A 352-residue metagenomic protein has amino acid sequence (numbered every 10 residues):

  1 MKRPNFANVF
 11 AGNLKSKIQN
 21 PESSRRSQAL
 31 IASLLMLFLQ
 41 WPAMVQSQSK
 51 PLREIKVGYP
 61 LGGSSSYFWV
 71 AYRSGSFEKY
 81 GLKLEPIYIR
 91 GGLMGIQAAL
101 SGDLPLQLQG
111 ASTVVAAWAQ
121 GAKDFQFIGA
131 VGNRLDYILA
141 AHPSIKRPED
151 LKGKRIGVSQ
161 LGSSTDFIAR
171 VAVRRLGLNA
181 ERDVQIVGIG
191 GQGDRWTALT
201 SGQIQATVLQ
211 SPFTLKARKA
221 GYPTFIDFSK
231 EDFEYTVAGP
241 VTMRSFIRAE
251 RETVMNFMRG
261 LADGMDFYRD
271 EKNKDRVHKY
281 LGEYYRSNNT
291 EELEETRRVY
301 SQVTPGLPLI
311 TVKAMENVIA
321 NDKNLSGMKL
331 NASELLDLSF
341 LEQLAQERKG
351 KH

Functional and structural regions predicted by a protein language model:
M1-R3, N13-S27, L34, F38: Short, basic, low-complexity termini and linkers enriched in Ser/Thr/Gly/Pro that act as targeting/leader peptides
A7-A11: Short hydrophobic alpha-helical segments enriched in small aliphatic residues
Q40-P42: N-terminal signal peptide c-region/cleavage motif recognized by signal peptidases
Q48-I189, R195-S201, Q205-S211, F225-E234: Short, glycine-/small- and polar/acidic-enriched structural segments that line small-molecule recognition paths
G75, G102, G202, G221 (+2 more regions): Short glycine-centered helix-capping/turn motifs at secondary-structure transition points
S112-T113, G193-Y284: Pocket-lining segment of extracytoplasmic ligand-binding domains
R248-M328: Secondary-structure end/capping motifs
I319-H352: Conserved C-terminal helix/tail region of periplasmic/extracytoplasmic solute-binding proteins
